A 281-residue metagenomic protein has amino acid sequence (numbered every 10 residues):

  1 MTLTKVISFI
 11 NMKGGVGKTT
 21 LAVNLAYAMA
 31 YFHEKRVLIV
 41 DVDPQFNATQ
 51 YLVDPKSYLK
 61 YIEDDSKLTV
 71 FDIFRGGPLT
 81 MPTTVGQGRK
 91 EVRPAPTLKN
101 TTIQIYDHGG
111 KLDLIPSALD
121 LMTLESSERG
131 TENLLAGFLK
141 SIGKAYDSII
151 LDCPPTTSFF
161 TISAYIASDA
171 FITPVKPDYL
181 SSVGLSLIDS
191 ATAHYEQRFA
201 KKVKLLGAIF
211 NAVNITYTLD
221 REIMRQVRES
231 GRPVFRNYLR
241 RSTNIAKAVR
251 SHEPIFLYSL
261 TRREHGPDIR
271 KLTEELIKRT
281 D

Functional and structural regions predicted by a protein language model:
M1-D281: P-loop NTP-binding core
